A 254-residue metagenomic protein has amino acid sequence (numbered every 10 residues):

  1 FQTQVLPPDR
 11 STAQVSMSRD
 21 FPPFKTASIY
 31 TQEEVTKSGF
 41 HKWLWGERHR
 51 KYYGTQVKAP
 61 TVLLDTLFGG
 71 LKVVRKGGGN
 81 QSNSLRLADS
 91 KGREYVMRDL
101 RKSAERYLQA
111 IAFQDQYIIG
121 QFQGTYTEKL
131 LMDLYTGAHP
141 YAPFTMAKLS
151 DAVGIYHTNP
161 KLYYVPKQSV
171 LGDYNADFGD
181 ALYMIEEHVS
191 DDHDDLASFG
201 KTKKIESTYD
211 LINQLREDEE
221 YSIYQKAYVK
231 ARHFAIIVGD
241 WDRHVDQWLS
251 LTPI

Functional and structural regions predicted by a protein language model:
F1-K76, Q81, K102: Regulatory N- and C-terminal appendages and interdomain linkers associated with kinase/kinase-like NTP transferase
K42-R50, T55-P60, I118-G120, L196 (+2 more regions): A broad, low-specificity signal for short, low-complexity segments enriched in glycine/proline and polar/charged
A59-T208, F234-A235, G239-D240, I254: Conserved ATP-binding subdomain of kinase catalytic cores across diverse folds
Y209-A235: An alpha-helical support segment within catalytic cores of ATP-dependent transferases
Q225, W241-R243: Phosphate/oxyanion-binding active-site loops and adjacent basic polyanion-contact surfaces
A231, R243-H244: Gly/Pro-rich turn-and-neighbor structural signature
H244-I254: Catalytic activation segment of kinase domains across protein kinase-like and atypical kinase folds
